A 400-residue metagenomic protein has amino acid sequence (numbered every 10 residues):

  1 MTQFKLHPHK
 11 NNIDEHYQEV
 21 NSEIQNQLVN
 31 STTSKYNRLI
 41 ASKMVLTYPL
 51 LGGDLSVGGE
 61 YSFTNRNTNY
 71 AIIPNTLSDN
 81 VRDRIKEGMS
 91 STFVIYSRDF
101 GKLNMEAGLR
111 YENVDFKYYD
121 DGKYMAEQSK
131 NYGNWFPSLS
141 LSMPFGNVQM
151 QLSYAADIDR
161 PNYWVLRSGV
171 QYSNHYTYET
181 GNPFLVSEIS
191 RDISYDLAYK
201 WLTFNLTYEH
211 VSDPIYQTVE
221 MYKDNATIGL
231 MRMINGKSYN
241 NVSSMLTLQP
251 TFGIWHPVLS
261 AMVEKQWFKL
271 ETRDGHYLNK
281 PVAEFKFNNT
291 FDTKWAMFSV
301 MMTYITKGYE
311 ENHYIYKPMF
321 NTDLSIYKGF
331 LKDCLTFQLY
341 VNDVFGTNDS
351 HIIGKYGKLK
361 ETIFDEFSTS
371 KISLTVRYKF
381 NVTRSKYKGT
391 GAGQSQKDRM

Functional and structural regions predicted by a protein language model:
M1-D120, P144, V148-Q151, T203 (+1 more regions): Face-selective signature of the C-terminal outer-membrane beta-barrel domain
M1-T2, V57-G59, A107-L109, L139 (+10 more regions): Membrane-embedded beta-strand positions of outer-membrane beta-barrel proteins
F4-K10, L50, Y61-N67, R98-K102 (+12 more regions): Transmembrane beta-strands of outer-membrane beta-barrel pores
K10-E23, N67-T76, K117-M125, Y163-Q171 (+7 more regions): Outer-membrane beta-barrel translocator domains and adjoining extracellular loop/strand segments of Gram-negative
N30-T33, L39-K43, I85-M89, V186 (+3 more regions): Outer membrane beta-barrel strand-and-loop segments of large Gram-negative receptors, especially TonB-dependent
S42-Y48, T92-R98, L139-M143, I193-Y199 (+6 more regions): Residues on the lipid-exposed face of transmembrane beta-strands in outer-membrane beta-barrel proteins
R84-E87, E127-K130, I158-S212, G229-S243 (+1 more regions): Outer-membrane beta-barrel signature, preferentially recognizing the C-terminal barrel domain of Gram-negative
K328-M400: C-terminal beta-signal and adjacent terminal beta-strands/loops of Gram-negative outer-membrane beta-barrel proteins
